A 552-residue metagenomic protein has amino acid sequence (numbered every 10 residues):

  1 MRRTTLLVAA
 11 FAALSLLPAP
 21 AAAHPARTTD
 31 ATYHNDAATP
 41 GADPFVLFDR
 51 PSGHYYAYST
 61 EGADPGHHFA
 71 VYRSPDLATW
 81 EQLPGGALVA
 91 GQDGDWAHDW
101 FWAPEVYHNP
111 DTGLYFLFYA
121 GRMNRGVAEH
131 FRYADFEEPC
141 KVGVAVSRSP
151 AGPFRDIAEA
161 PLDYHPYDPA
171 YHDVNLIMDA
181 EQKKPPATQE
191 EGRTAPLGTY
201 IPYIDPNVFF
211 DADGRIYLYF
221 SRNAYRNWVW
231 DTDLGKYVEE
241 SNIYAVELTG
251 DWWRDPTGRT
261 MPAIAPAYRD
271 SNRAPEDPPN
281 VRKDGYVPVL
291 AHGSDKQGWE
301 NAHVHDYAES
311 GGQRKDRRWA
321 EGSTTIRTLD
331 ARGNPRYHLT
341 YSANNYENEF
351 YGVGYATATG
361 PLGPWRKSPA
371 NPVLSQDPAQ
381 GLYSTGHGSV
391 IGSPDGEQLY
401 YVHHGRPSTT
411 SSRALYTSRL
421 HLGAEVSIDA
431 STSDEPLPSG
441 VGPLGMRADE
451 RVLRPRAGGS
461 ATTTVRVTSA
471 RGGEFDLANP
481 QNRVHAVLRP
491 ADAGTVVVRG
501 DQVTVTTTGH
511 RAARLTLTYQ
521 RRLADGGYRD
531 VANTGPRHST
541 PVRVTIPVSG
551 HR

Functional and structural regions predicted by a protein language model:
M1-A23: Secretory targeting and sorting signals
H24-G459, T464-F475, G527: Carbohydrate-active catalytic/glycan-binding domains of CAZyme proteins, especially the secreted or lumenal ectodomains
T463-V467, Q502-V503, L515-L517: Buried hydrophobic-core signal for structured, non-transmembrane domains
L477-Q502: Low-complexity "stalk/linker" and mucin-like segments enriched in Ser/Thr/Pro/Ala/Gly
P490, T507-G509, V544: Solvent-exposed beta-strand/loop surfaces, strongest in extracytoplasmic domains of secreted and cell-surface proteins
V498-R514: Extracellular/luminal low-complexity segments enriched in Ser/Thr/Pro
R511-G527, A532: A short beta-strand micro-motif common to beta-rich folds, especially ectodomain repeats
G526-G550: C-terminal edge beta-strand
